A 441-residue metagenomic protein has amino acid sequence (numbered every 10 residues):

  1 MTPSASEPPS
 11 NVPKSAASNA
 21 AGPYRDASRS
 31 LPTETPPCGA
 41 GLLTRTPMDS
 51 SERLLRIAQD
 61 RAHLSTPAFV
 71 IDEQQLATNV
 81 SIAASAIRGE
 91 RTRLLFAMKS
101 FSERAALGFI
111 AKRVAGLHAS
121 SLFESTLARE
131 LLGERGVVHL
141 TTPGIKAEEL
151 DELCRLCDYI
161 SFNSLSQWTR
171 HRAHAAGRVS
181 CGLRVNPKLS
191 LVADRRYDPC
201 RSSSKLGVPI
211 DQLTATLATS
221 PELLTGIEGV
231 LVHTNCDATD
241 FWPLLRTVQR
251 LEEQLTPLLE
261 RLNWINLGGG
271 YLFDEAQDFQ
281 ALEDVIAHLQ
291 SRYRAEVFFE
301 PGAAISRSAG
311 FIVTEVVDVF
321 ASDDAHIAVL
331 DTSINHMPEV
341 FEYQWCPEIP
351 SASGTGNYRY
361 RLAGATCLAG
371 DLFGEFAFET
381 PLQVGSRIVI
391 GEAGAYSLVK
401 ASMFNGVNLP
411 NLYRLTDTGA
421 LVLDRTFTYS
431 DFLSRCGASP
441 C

Functional and structural regions predicted by a protein language model:
T2-N19, R25-S30: Low-acidity, Ser/Thr- and Arg-rich intrinsically disordered low-complexity segments
Y24-R25, P187-F320, N405: Active-site loop/helix belt of alpha/beta enzymes
Y24-V179, E222-G226, P257-R261, T418-C441: A charged N-terminal "starter" segment
L76, K99, S121, A128 (+7 more regions): Conserved, mostly hydrophobic/aromatic
A97-E103, S120-F123, P143-I145, L165 (+7 more regions): Active-site beta-loop-alpha junctions enriched in small/polar residues
I110-L117, C157, Q212, T216 (+2 more regions): Structural recognition of alpha->loop->beta junctions
L117-H118, I160-S161, V230, I265 (+2 more regions): Hydrophobic residues within beta-strands of alpha/beta enzymes
V285, E296-C441: Charged (often Lys/Glu-rich) extended helix/loop segments that serve as interaction or gating elements
